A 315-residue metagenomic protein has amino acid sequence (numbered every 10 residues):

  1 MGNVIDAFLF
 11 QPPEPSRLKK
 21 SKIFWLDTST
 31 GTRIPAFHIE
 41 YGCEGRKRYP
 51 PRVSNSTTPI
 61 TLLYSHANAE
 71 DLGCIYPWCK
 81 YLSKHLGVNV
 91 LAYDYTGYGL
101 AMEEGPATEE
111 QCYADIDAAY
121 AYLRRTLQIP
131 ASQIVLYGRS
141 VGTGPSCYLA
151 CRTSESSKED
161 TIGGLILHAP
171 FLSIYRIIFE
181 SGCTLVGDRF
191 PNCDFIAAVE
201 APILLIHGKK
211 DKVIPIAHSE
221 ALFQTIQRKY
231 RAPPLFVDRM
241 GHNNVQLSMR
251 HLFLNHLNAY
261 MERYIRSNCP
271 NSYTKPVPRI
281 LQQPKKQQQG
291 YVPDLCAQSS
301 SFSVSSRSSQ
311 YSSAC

Functional and structural regions predicted by a protein language model:
M1-R46, N271, P293-C296, S300-V304 (+1 more regions): An N-terminal hydrophobic leader/cap segment in hydrolases
T58-A67: Short beta-strand element of the alpha/beta-hydrolase
A67-L82, E103-E104: The serine-hydrolase catalytic nucleophile loop
S83-E104: Conserved alpha/beta-hydrolase
P106-Q128, Y148, D194: Alpha/beta-hydrolase active-site loop
A121-T126, A131-F179, A198: Primarily recognizes the serine-hydrolase "nucleophile elbow" in alpha/beta-hydrolase and SGNH/GDSL folds
A198-E200, L204-H207, D211: Short beta-strand/loop motif that positions the catalytic acidic residue of the alpha/beta-hydrolase fold
I216, E220-Q224, R228-C315: C-terminal catalytic histidine-bearing segment of alpha/beta-hydrolase fold enzymes
